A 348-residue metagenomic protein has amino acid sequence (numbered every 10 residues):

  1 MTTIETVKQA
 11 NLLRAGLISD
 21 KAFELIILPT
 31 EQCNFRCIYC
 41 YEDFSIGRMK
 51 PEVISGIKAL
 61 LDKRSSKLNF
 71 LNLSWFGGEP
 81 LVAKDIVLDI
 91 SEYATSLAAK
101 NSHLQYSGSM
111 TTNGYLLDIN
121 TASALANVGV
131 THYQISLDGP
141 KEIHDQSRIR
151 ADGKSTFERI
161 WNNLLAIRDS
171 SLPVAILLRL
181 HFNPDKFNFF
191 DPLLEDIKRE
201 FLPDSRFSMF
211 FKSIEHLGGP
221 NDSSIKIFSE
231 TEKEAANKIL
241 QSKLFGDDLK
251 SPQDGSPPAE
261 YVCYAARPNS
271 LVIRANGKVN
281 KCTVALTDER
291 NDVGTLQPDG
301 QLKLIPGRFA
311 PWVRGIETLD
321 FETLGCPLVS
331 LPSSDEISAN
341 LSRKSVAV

Functional and structural regions predicted by a protein language model:
T2-A22, F245-P252, P257, T295-F309: Short, charged low-complexity linear segments at domain edges
T3-S123, V128-T131: Conserved alpha-helical substructure of the radical SAM core
P29-C33, G77-E79, T112-L116, G139 (+4 more regions): Short, flexible loop/turn elements at secondary-structure junctions
L73-W75, M110, I135, L178 (+1 more regions): Buried hydrophobic side chains on well-structured beta-strands
K84-V87, I119-A122, F187-P192, P220-S223 (+2 more regions): A short acidic (Asp/Glu
D138, E142, Q146-A266, A275-N276: Radical SAM enzyme [4Fe-4S]-AdoMet core and its adjacent flexible, acidic and glycine-rich loops/tails across
L244-R290, I316-T318, E322, P327-S330: C-terminal accessory regions of radical SAM enzymes
T283-V348: Flexible mid-to-C-terminal extensions adjoining Fe-S/redox cofactors in radical SAM and related proteins
